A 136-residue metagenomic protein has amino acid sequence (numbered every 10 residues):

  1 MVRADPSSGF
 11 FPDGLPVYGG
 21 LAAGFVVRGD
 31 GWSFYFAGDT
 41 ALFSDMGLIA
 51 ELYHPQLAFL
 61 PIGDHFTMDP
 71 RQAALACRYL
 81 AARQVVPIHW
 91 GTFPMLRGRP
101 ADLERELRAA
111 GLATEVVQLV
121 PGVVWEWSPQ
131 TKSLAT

Functional and structural regions predicted by a protein language model:
M1-A50, Q118-T136: Core dinuclear metal-dependent hydrolase active-site scaffold
A23-L80, I88-P94: Metallo-beta-lactamase
Q72-T136: Binuclear metal-ion centers of metallo-dependent hydrolases, dominated by the metallo-beta-lactamase
